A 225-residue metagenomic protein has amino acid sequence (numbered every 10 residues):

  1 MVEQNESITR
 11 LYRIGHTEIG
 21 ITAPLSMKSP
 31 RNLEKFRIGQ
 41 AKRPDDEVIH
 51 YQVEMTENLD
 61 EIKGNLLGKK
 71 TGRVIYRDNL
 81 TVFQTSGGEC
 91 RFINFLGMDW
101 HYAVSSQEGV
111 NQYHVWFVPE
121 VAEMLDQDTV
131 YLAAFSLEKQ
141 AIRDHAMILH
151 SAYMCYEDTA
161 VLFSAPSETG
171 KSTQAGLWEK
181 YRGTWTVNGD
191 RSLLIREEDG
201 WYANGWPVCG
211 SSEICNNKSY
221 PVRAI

Functional and structural regions predicted by a protein language model:
M1-L162, S167, L177-W185, S192-I225: A noncatalytic interaction/capping subdomain that flanks phosphate/NTP-handling catalytic cores
T169-K171: Conserved glycine(s) of the Walker
Q174: Hydrophobic positions on the alpha1 helix immediately C-terminal to the Walker A/P-loop
